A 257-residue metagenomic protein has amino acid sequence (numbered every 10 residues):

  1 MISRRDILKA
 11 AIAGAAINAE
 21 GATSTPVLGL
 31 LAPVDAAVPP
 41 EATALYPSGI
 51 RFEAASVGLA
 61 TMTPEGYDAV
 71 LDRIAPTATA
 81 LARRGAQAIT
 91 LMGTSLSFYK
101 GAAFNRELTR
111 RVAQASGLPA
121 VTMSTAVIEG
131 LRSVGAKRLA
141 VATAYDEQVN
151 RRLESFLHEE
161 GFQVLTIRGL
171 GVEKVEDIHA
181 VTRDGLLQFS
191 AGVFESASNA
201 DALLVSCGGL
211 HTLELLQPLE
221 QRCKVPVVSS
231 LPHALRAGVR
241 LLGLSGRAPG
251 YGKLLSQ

Functional and structural regions predicted by a protein language model:
M1-S3: Secretory targeting signals
D6-G21: N-terminal export signals
G21-P76, Y145-N150, E154-T182: N-terminal glycine-rich anion-binding loop in soluble enzyme alpha/beta folds
Q87-M92, A140-V141, A200-C207: Periplasmic-binding protein-like
L91-M92, S97-P119: Glycine/small-residue-rich loop that forms an oxyanion/phosphate-binding "nest" at active or ligand-binding sites
L108, V112-V175, L255-S256: Conserved beta-alpha
K174-V175, V227-S245: Short, flexible loop segments at boundaries between secondary-structure elements
Q188-L219, S229, L235: Hydrophobic alpha-helical
